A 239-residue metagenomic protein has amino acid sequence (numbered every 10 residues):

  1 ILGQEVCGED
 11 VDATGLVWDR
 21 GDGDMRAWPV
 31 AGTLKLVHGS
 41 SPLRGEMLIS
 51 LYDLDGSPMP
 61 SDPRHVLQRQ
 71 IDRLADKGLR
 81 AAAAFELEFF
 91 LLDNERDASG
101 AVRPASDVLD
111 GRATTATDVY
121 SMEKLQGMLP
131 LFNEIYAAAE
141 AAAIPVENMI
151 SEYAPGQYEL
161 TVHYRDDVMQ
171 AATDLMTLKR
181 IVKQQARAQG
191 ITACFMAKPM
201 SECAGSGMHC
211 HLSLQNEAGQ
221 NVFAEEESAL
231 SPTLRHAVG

Functional and structural regions predicted by a protein language model:
I1-N148, Q170-D174, I191: ATP/Mg2+-dependent ligation/transfer catalytic cores
S41-G45, A83, E152-A154, A204-S206 (+1 more regions): A short, structural micro-pattern
L48, E88-V102, S151-H163, M196-G219: Histidine-centered divalent-metal-coordination microenvironment in nucleic-acid enzymes
L54-D55, R165-D167, G219-Q220: A short, flexible beta-alpha/helix-coil linker loop
T117, Y164-R165: A short, mixed-charge helix-start or loop-turn motif at secondary-structure junctions
Y153-P155, E159-L160, V168, R235 (+1 more regions): Conserved, charge-rich beta-strand/loop surface module that forms ligand/interface-binding patches within domains
Q170, L175-G239: Glycine-rich anion/phosphate-binding loop at the beta-strand->alpha-helix junction
